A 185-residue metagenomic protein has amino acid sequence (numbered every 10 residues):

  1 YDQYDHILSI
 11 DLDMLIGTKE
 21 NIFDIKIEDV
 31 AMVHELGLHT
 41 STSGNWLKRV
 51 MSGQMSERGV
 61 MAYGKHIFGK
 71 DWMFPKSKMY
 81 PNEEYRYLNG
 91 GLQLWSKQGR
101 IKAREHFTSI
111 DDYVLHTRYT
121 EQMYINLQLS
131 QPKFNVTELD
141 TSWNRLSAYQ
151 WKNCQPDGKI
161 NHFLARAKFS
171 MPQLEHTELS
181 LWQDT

Functional and structural regions predicted by a protein language model:
Y1-T185: Glycosyltransferase catalytic domains, chiefly GT-A lineage
